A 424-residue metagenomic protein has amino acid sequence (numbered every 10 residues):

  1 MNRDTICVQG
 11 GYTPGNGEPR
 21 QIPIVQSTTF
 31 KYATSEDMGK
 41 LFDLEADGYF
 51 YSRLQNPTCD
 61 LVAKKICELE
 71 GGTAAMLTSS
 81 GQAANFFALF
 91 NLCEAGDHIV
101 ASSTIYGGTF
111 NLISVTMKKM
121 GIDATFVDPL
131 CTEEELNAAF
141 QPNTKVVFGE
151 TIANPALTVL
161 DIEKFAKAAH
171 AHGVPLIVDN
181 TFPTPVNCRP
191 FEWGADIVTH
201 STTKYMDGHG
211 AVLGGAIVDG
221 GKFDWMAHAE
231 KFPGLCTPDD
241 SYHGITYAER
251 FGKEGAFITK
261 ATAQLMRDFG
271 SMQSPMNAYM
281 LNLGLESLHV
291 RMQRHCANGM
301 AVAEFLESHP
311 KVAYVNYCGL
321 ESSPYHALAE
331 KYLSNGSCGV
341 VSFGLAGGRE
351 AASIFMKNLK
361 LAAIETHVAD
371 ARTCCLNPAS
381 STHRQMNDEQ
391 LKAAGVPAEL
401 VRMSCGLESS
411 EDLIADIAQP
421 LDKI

Functional and structural regions predicted by a protein language model:
M1, S114, D123-A124, A138 (+5 more regions): PLP-dependent enzyme catalytic core of the Aspartate aminotransferase-like
M1-N56, K64: N-terminal "arm"/small-domain region of PLP-dependent enzymes with the aminotransferase-like
C7-T13, A75-S308: Conserved PLP-enzyme active-site core in the AAT-like
T29, G220-F223, L345-G348: Short loop segments at secondary-structure junctions
T34-F86, G108-T116: Conserved N-terminal alpha-helix of the aminotransferase class I/II PLP-enzyme fold
G71, K311-Y314, E399: Glycine-centered tight turns that cap/initiate beta-strands
V218, S342-G344, S404-G406: Short hydrophobic/aromatic beta-strand micro-patches that form the beta-sheet surface supporting nucleotide- or nucleic
F269-M272, M276-A278, L283-S287, M292-R294 (+3 more regions): Conserved small-domain helix->loop->beta segment predominantly found in fold-type I
